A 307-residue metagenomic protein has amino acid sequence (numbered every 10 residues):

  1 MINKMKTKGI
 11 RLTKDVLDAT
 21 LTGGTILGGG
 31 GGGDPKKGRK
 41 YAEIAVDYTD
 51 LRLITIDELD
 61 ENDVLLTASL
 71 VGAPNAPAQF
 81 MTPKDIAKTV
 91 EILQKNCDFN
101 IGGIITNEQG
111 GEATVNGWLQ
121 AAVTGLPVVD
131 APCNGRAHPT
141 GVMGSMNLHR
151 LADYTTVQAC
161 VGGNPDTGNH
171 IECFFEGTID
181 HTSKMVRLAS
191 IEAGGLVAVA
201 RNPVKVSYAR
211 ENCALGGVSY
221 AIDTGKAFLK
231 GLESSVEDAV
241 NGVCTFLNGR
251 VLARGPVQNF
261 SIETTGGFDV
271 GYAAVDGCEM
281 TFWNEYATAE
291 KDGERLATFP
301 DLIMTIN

Functional and structural regions predicted by a protein language model:
L17-L70: N-terminal low-complexity or amphipathic/hydrophobic leaders
D34-G38, I86-A87, N107-W118, G135-T140: Short glycine/serine/threonine-rich phosphate/pyrophosphate-binding segments that cradle anionic phosphate groups
L59-G102: Glycine-rich oxoanion-binding loops at beta->alpha junctions
L59-N75, M143-L188: A structural-propensity feature for long, helix-poor, extended segments
N100-G110, P127-A131: A short, small-residue-rich loop immediately preceding and capping a beta-strand
A122-V142: Short, acidic/small-residue loops that bind anionic groups at enzyme active sites
N164-V218: Conserved anion/nucleotide-ligand pocket segment
S261-N307: C-terminal non-catalytic interaction/assembly regions of soluble proteins
